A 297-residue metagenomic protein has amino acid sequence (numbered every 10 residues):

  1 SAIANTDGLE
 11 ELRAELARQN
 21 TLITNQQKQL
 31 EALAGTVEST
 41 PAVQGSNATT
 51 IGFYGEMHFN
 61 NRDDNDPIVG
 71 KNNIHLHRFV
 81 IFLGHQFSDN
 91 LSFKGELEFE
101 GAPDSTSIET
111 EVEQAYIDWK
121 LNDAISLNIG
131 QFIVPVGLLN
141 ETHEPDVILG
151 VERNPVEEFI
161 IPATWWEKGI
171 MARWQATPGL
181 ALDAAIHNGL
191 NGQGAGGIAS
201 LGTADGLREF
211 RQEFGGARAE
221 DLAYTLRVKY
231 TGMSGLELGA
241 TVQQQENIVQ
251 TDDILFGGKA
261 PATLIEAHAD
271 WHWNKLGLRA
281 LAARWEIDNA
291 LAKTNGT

Functional and structural regions predicted by a protein language model:
S1-D66: N-terminal periplasmic/intermembrane-space "pro-region" immediately following the signal or transit peptide
P41-Q193, E220-L238: Outer membrane beta-barrel
N60-R62, N90, G95-E96, E100 (+4 more regions): Flexible, solvent-exposed coil segments and beta strand-coil junctions, predominantly the extracellular/periplasmic
N65-V69, E100-P103, P155-E158, F210-F214 (+2 more regions): Extracellular loop and loop/strand-boundary signature of outer-membrane beta-barrel proteins
I68-K71, E144-G150, I198-L207, L255-G258 (+1 more regions): Flexible, surface-exposed loop regions and adjacent strand-edge segments of Gram-negative outer-membrane beta-barrel
N191-G197, A292-T294: Internal, charge-rich low-complexity segments
G194, S200-T251: Loop-centered beta-sheet repeat module
K229-T297: Detector for outer-membrane/organellar transmembrane beta-barrel domains, recognizing the amphipathic beta-strand
